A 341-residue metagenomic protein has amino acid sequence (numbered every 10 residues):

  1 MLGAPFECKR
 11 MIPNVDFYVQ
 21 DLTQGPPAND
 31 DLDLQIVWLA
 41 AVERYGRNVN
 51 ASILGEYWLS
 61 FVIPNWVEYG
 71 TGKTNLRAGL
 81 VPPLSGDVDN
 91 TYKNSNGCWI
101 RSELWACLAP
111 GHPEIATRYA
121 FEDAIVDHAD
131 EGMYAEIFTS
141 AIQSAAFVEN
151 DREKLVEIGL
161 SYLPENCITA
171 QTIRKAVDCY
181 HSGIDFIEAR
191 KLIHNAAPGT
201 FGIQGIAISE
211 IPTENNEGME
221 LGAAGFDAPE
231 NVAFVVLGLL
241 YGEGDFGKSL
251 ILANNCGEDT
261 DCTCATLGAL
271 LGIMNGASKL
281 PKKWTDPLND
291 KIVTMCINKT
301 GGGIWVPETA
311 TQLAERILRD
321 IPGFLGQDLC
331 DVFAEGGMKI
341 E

Functional and structural regions predicted by a protein language model:
M1-L34: An N-terminal structural lobe/cap that precedes and organizes the functional/catalytic core across diverse proteins
M1-P13, H128-E131, F138-S144, A228-E230 (+1 more regions): Catalytic phosphate/nucleotide-handling subdomain of diverse soluble enzymes
G3, M11-D16, A51-L59, T117-E122 (+3 more regions): Beta-strand segments within the central parallel beta-sheet cores of soluble alpha/beta enzyme folds
D21-A129, M133-E136, V148: Active-site cavity-forming subdomains of large catalytic enzyme subunits
R44-S52, P113, N150-K154, E243-K248 (+2 more regions): Structural helix-adjacent loops and short alpha-helical linkers that scaffold large soluble proteins
N75-A78, L84-K93, S102-P113, F121-V126 (+1 more regions): Accessory "access/gating" subregions that flank catalytic or transport cores
D130-Y134, N150-L155, I168-R174, T263-C264 (+1 more regions): Flexible, glycine/charged-enriched surface loops at secondary-structure junctions
A170, V177-G225, M274-E341: Acidic, carboxylate-rich catalytic segments that either coordinate divalent cations
